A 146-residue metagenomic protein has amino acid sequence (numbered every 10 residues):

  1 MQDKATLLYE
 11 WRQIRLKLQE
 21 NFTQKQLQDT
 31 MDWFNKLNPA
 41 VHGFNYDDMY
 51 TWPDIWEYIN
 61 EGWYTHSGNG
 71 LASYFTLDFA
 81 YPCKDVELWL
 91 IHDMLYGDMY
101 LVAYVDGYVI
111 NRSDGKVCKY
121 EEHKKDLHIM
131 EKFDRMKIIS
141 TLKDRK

Functional and structural regions predicted by a protein language model:
M1-K146: A structural boundary/capping signal
